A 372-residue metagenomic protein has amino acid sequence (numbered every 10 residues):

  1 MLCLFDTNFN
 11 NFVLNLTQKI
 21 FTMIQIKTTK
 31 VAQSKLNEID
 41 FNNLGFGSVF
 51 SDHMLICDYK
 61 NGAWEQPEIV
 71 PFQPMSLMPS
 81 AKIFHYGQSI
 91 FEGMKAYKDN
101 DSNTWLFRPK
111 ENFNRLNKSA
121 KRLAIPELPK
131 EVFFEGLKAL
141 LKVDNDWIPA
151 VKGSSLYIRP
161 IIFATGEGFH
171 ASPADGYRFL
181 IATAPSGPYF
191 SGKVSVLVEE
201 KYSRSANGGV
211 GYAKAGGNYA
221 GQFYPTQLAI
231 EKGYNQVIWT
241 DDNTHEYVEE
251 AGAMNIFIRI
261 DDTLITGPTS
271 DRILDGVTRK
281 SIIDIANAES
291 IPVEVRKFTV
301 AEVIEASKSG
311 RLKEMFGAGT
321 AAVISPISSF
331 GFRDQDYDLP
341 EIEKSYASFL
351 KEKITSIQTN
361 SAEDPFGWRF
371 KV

Functional and structural regions predicted by a protein language model:
N11-F12, N207: Helix-centric, low-specificity signal for extended rod-like, repetitive segments
M23-L140, I161, G168-V372: Helix-start/capping segments and mature chain N-termini
L140-V151: Charged, gly/pro-rich active-site loop segments
P149-R159, F163: Extended, Lys/Arg-enriched charged tracts that mediate electrostatic binding to polyanionic substrates
